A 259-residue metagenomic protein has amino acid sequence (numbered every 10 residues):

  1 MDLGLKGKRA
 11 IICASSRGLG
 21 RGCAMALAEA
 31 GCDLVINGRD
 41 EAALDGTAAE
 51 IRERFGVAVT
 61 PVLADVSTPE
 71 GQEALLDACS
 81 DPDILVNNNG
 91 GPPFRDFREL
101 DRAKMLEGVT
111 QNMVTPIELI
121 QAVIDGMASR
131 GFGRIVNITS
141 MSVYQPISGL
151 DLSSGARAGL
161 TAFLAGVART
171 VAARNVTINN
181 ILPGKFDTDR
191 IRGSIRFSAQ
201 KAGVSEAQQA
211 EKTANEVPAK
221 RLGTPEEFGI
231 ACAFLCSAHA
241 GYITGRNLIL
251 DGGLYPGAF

Functional and structural regions predicted by a protein language model:
M1-L3, Q145, A233, T244-F259: Short C-terminal tail/terminal secondary-structure segment of NAD(P)H-dependent dehydrogenase/reductase domains
R9, A14-G18: Conserved glycine-rich cofactor-binding loop
D77, P92-L106, S129, G149-L152 (+1 more regions): Conserved mid-core segment of classical short-chain dehydrogenase/reductases
D83, G91, R98-E118, F132 (+2 more regions): Catalytic Tyr-X3-Lys loop
N88-F94, G253: Conserved NAD(P)H cofactor-binding loop of Rossmann-fold oxidoreductase domains
D125, R169-T170, G241: Alpha-helical segment proximal to the catalytic Tyr-Lys
V136-L160, L164-A173, K185-F186: Catalytic loop of short-chain dehydrogenase/reductase
A172, T177, I243-G245: Short, small/polar-rich loop/turn modules that mediate ligand/substrate recognition or access, typified
